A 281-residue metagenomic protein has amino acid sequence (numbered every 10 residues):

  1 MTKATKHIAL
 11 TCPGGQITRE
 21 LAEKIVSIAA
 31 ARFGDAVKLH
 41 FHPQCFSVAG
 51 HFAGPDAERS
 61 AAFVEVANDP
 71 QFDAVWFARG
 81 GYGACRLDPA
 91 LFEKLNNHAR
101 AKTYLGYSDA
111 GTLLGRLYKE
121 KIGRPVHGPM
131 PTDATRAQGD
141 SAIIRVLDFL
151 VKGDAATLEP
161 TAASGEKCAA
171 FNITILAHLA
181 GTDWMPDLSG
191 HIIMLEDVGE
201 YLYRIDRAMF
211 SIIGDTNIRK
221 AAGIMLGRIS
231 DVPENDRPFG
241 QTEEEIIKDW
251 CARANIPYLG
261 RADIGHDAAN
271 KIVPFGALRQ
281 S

Functional and structural regions predicted by a protein language model:
M1-Q71: ATP/NTP phosphate-donor binding region
H40-P43, G106, A221-R228: Short internal beta-strands
P55-S60, R207-I212, P238-I246: Charged helix-capping and loop-helix junction motifs
A74-P89, Y107: N-terminal glycine-rich "phosphate-gripper" loop used for MgATP/nucleotide binding and carboxylate activation
E93-R116, R124-M130, R253, P257-L259: Short, acidic/small-residue loops that bind anionic groups at enzyme active sites
I122-G181: Conserved anion/nucleotide-ligand pocket segment
D187-E234: Internal helical hairpin/lid segments
R228-S281: ATP/nucleoside-binding phosphotransfer catalytic cores, i.e., glycine-rich phosphate-binding loops
